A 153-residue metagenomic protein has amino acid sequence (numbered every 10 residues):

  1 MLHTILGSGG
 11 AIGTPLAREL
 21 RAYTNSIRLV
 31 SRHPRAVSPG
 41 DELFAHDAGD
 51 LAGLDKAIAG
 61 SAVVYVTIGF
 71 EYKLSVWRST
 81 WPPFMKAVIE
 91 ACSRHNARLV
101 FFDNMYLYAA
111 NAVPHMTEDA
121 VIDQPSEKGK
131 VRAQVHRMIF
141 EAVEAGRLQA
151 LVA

Functional and structural regions predicted by a protein language model:
L2-N25: N-terminal Rossmann NAD(P)H-binding glycine-rich loop of SDR-like oxidoreductase domains
H3-T4, R28, E42, R98-V100 (+1 more regions): A structural signal for isolated positions on well-ordered beta-strands in alpha/beta enzyme cores
G9, H33, M105: Residues in the short beta-alpha loop(s) of Rossmann-like NAD(P)-binding domains
Y23, R94-H95, G146: Helix C-cap/helix->beta junction micro-motif
L29-A36, F102: Short, polar loop motifs at secondary-structure junctions
R35-H95: NAD(P)H-binding glycine-rich loop region in Rossmannoid oxidoreductase-like domains and their noncatalytic homologs
K86-A133, L151: Conserved Rossmann-fold NAD(P)-dependent oxidoreductase catalytic core, especially the SDR/UDP-sugar
D103-N104, R137-A153: Conserved beta-loop-beta element that borders a ligand/cofactor-binding pocket
